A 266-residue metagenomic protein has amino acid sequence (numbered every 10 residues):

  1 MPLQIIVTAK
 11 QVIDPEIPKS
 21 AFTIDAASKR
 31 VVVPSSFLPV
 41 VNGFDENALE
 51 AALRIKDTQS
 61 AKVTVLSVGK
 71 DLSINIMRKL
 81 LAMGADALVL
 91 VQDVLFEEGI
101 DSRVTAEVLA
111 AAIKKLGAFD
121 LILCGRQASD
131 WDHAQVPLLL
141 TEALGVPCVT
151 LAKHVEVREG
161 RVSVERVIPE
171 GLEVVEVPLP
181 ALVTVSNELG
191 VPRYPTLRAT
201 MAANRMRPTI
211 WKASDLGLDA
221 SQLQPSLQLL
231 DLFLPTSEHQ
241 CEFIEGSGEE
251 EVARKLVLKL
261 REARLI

Functional and structural regions predicted by a protein language model:
M1-I266: N-terminal glycine-rich FAD/FM-binding segment characteristic of electron-transfer flavoproteins
